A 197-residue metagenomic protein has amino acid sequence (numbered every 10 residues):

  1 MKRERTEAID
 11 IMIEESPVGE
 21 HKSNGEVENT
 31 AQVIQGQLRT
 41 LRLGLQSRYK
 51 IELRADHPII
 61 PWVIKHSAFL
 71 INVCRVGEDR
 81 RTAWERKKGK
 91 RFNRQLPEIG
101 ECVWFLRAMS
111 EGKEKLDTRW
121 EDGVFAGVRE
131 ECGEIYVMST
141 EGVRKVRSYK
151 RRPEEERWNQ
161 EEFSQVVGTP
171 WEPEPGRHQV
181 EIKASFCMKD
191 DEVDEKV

Functional and structural regions predicted by a protein language model:
M1-A8, I13-T40, R54-A68: RNase H-like two-metal-ion nuclease catalytic core shared by retroviral integrases and related mobile-element nucleases
T6, I13, N24, I34 (+5 more regions): Mobile genetic element proteins and their domesticated derivatives, centered on retroelements and DNA transposons
I9, I99, D122: Residues that flank catalytic or metal-binding motifs in active/ligand-binding sites
D10, Q35-L38, R42-Y49, N72-D79 (+4 more regions): Eukaryotic basic, amphipathic alpha-helical target segments in cytosolic regions
E15, T82, L106, W158-Q160: Alpha-helix initiation/capping motif
E15-G19, A31, L38, R75 (+4 more regions): Residues that form ligand- and interface-recognition hot spots within folded domains
L43-R119, E134-V143: Charged, gly/pro-enriched flexible loop segments at helix/strand junctions
Q46-E52, V103-W104, K113-V197: Retroelement integrase C-terminal DNA-binding domain
